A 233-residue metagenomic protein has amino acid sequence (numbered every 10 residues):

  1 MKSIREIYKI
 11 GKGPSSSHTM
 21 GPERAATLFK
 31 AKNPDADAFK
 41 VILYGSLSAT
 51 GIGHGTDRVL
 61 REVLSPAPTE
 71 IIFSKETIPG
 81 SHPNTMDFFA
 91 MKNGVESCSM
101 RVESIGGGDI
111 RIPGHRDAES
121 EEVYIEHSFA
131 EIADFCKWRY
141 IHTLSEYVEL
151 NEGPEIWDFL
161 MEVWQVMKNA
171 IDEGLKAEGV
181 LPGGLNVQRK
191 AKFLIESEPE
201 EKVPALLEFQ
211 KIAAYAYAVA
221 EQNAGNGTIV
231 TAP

Functional and structural regions predicted by a protein language model:
M1-S3, N33-D37: N-terminal glycine-rich anion-binding loops that anchor highly charged ligand groups
K2-P14, E146-Y147: Generic N-terminal amphipathic, Lys/Arg-enriched alpha-helix
Y8-L28, G225-P233: Conserved phosphate/anionic-ligand binding catalytic regions in large, soluble enzymes, centered on
S15, T19-P22, A26, G53-D57 (+4 more regions): Generic structural signal for well-ordered, non-membrane alpha-helical segments in soluble metabolic enzymes
P22-F29, L60, L64, A216-V219 (+1 more regions): Buried hydrophobic packing segments
A36-G45: Beta-strand segments within the central parallel beta-sheet cores of soluble alpha/beta enzyme folds
Y44, G55-L64, P68-K92, E96-N151 (+1 more regions): Mobile "lid/hinge" segments at catalytic clefts and subdomain interfaces of large enzymes
E162, K168-P233: Accessory "access/gating" subregions that flank catalytic or transport cores
